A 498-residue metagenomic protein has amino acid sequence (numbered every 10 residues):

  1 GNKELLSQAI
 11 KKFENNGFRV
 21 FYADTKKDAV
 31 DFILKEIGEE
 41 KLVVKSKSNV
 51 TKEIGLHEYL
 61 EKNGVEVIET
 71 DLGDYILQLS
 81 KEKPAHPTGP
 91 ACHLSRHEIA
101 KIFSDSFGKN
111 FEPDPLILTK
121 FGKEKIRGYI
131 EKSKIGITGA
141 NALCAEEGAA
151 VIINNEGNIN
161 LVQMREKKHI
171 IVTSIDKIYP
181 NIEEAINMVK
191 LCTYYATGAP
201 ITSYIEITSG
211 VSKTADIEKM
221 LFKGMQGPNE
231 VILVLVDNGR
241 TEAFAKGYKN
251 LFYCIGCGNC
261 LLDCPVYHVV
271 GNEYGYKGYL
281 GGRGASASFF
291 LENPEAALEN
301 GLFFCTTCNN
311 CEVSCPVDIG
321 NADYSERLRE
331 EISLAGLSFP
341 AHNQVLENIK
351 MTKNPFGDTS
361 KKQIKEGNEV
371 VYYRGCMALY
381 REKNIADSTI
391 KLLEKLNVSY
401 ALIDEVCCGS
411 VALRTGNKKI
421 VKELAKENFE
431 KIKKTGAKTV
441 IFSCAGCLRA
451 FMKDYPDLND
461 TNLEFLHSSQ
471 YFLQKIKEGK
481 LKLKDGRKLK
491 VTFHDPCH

Functional and structural regions predicted by a protein language model:
G1-I102, L291-N459: Iron-sulfur-cluster electron-transfer modules
G1-K246: The feature marks the mature, well-folded catalytic cores of soluble enzymes
R19, A23, Y195-I205, L261-K277 (+1 more regions): Flexible, glycine/charged-enriched surface loops at secondary-structure junctions
Y75, K168-I178, N238-T241, D460-R487: Short, flexible loop segments at boundaries between secondary-structure elements
M164, I178, I403, V491-H498: Redox- and metal-dependent alpha/beta enzyme cores, enriched for Fe-S-associated oxidoreductases and cofactor-handling
K249-H268, A297-I319, P496: Cysteine-centered iron-sulfur cluster-binding motifs in ferredoxin-type domains/subunits of redox enzymes
E273-P294: Flexible glycine/proline-rich, aromatic-decorated loop/lid segments
E369-Y373, I476-H498: Basic- and aromatic-lined ligand-binding clefts that recognize polyanionic substrates
